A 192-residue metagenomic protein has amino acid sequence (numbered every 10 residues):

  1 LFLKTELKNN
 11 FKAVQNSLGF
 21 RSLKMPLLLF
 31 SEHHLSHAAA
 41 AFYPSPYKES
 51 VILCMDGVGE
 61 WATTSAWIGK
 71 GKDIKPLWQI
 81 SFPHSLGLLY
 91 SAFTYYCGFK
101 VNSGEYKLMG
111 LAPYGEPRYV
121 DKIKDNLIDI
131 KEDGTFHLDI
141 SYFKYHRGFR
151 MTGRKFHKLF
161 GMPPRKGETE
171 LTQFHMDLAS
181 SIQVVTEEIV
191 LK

Functional and structural regions predicted by a protein language model:
L1-K192: Short acidic/glycine-rich loops and adjacent helix/strand connectors that line catalytic pockets where negatively
